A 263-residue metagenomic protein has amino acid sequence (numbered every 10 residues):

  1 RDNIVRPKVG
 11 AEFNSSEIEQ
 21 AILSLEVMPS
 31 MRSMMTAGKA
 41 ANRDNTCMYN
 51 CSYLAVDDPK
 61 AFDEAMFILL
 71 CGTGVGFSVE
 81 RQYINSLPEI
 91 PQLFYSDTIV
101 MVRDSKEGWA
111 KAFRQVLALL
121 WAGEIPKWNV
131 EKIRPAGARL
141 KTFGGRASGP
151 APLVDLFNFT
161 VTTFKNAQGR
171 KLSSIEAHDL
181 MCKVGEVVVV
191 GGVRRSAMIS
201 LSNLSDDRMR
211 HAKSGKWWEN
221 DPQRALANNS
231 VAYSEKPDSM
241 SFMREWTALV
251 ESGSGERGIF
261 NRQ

Functional and structural regions predicted by a protein language model:
R1-Q263: Extended catalytic cores of very large enzyme megasubunits
